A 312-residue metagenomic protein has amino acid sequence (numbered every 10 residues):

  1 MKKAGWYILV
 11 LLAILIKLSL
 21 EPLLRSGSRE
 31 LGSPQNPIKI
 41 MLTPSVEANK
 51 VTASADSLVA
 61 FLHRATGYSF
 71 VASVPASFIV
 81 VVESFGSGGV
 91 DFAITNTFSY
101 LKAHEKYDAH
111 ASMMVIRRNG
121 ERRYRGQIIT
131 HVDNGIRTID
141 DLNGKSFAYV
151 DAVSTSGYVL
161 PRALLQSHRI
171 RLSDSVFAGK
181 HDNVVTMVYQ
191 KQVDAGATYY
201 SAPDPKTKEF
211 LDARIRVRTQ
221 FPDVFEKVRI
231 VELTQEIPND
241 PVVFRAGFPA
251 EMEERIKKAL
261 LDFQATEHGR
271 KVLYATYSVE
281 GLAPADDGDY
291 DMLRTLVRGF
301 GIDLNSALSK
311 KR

Functional and structural regions predicted by a protein language model:
G5-S19: Hydrophobic membrane-insertion alpha-helices, especially the h-region of bacterial N-terminal signal peptides
E30-S99: Extracytoplasmic small-molecule ligand-binding "clamshell" domains of the periplasmic binding protein/Venus flytrap
Q35-S57, F248-R312: An extracytoplasmic/periplasmic, membrane-proximal ligand-sensing/linker region
L42-S45, R125-I136, E232-A250: A bilobed periplasmic-binding-protein/Venus flytrap-type ligand-binding module shared by bacterial periplasmic
P44, V74-F78, G88-K106, V115 (+2 more regions): Beta->alpha turn/N-cap motifs
H63-V74, Q166-A178, F225-K227, L304-K310: A local structural motif
V115-I170: A conserved helix-loop-strand patch within extracytoplasmic ligand-binding domains of the periplasmic binding
S146-P249: Pocket-lining segment of extracytoplasmic ligand-binding domains
